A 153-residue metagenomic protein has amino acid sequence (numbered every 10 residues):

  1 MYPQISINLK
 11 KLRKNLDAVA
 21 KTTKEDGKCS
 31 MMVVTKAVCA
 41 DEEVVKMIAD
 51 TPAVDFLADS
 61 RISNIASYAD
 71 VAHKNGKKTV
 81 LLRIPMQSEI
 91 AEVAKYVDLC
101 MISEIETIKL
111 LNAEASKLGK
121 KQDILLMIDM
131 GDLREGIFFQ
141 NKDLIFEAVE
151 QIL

Functional and structural regions predicted by a protein language model:
M1-I7: Generic N-terminal amphipathic, Lys/Arg-enriched alpha-helix
N8-K10, Q140: Surface-exposed loop/turn and secondary-structure junction residues enriched for glycine/proline
K10-A18: A non-catalytic, amphipathic alpha-helix used as a structural packing/dimerization or gating element in enzyme scaffolds
D17-G27: CE4/NodB-like, metal-dependent polysaccharide N-deacetylase domain that modifies extracellular/periplasmic N-acetylated
S30-L153: Active-site-proximal beta-alpha core segment in soluble small-molecule metabolic enzymes
